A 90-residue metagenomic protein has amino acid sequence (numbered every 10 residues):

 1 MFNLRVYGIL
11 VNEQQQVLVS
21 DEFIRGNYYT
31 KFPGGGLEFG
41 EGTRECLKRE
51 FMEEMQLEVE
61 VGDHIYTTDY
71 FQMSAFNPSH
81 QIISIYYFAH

Functional and structural regions predicted by a protein language model:
M1-V17, F88: Conserved N-terminal beta-strand and adjoining loop/helix that marks the start of the Nudix/MutT-like hydrolase domain
M1-Y7, G42-C46, I83: Short, mixed-charge, low-aromatic patches
N3, F32, V59, H80-Y86: Short connector loops at helix/strand junctions that flank enzyme active sites, especially segments positioning acidic
N12, Q16-E53: Conserved Nudix-box catalytic region and its N-terminal flanking loop in Nudix hydrolases and closely related
I24-R25, Y66-Y70: Short active-site-proximal "capping" loops at secondary-structure junctions
E41-R44, G62-D63, P78, I83-I85: Short, intrinsically disordered/low-complexity patches at protein termini and at juxtamembrane boundaries
E58-T67: A short coil-to-beta-strand element that immediately follows conserved catalytic motifs
Y70-H90: Active-site-adjacent beta-strand/loop module that shapes the phosphate/pyrophosphate-binding cleft
